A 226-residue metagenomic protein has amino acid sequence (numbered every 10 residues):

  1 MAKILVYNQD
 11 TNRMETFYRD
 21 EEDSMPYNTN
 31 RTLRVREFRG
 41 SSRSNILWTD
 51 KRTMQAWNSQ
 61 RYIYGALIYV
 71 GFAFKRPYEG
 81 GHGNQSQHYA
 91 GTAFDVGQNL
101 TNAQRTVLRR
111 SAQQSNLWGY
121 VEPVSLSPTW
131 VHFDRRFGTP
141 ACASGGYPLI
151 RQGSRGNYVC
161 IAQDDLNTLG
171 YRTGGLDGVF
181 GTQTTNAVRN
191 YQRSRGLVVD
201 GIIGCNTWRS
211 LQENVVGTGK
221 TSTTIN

Functional and structural regions predicted by a protein language model:
I4-N8, N84-A93, Q98-G170, G178 (+5 more regions): Catalytic cores and adjacent binding grooves of peptidoglycan-active enzymes
V6-S127, V131-F137, C142: Cell-envelope/glycan interface and biosynthesis
V216-N226: C-terminal extensions
